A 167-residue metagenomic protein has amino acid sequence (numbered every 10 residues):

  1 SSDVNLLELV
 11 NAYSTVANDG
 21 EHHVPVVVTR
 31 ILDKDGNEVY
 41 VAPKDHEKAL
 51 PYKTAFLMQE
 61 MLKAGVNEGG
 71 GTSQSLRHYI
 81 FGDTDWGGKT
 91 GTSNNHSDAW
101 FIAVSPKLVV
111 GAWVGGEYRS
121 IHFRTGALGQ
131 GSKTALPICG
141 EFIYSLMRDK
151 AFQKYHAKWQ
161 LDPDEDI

Functional and structural regions predicted by a protein language model:
S1-D3: A glycine-rich, coil/turn loop motif that links secondary-structure elements
N5-I167: A penicillin-recognizing enzyme superfamily signal
